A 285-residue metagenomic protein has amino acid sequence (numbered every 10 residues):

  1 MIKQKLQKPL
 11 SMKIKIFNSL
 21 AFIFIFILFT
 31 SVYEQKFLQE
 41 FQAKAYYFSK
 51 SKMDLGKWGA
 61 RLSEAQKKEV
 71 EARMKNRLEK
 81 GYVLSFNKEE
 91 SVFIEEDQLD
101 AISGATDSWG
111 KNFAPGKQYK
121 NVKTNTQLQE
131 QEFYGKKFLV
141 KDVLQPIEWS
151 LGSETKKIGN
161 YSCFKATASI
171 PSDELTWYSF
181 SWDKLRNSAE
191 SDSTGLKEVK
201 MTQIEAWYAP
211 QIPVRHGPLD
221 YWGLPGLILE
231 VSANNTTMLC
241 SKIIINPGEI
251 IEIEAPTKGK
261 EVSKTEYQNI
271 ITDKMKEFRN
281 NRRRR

Functional and structural regions predicted by a protein language model:
M1-E40, A45: Bacterial Sec-dependent N-terminal signal peptides
K36-R285: Extended soluble regions of mature proteins
